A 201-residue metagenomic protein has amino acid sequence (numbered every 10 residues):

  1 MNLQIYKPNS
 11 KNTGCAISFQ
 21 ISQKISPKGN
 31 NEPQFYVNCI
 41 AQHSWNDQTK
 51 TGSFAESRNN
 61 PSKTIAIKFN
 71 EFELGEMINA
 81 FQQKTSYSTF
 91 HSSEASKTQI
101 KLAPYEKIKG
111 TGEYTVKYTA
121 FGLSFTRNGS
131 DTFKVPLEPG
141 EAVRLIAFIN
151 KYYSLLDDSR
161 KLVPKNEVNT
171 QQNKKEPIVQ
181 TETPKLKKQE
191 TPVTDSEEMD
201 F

Functional and structural regions predicted by a protein language model:
M1-W45: N-terminal "first-domain core" detector
I5, A66-T89, A142-L162: DNA replication sliding-clamp ring fold and its partner-interaction surfaces
Q23-N31, I67-E71, Y114, S130-A142: Short, low-complexity cationic-aromatic patches
V37, L123-F125: Short beta-strand motif preference
S44-N46, K84-T85: Short loop/beta submotifs within extracellular cysteine-rich repeat domains
W45-I67, R127-V135, P184, P192-T194: A cross-kingdom feature marking solvent-exposed beta-strand/loop segments within repeated, beta-rich binding/scaffold
S88-L123: Intrinsic, low-complexity N-terminal interaction/targeting segments
T126-F201: Mixed-charge, glycine-accented linear interaction segment located at domain edges/termini
